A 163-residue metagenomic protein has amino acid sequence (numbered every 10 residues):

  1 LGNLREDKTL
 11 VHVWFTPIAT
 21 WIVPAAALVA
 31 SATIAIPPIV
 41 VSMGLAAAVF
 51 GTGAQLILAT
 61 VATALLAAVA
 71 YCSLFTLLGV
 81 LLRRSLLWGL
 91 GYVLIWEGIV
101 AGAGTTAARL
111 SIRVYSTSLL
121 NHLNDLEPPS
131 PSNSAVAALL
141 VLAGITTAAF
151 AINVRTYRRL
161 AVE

Functional and structural regions predicted by a protein language model:
L1-W14: Transmembrane helix boundary and interhelical loop/hinge segments in multi-pass membrane proteins
G2-N3, P24-Y92, A101, P128-V141: Secretory targeting signals
T20-W21: Alpha-helix N-cap/start motif
L81, L86-T156: Terminal transmembrane helical anchor/hairpin motif
R158-E163: Short cytosolic juxtamembrane segments of multi-pass membrane proteins
